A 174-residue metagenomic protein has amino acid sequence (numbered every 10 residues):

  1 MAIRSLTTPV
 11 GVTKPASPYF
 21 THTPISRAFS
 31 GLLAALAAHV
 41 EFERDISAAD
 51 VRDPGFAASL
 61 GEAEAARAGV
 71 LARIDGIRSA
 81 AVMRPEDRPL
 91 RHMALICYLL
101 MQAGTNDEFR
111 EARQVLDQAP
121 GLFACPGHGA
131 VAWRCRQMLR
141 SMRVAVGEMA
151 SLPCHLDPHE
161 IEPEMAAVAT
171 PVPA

Functional and structural regions predicted by a protein language model:
M1-A174: Sequence/structural signature of long amphipathic alpha-helices that form protein-protein interaction faces
